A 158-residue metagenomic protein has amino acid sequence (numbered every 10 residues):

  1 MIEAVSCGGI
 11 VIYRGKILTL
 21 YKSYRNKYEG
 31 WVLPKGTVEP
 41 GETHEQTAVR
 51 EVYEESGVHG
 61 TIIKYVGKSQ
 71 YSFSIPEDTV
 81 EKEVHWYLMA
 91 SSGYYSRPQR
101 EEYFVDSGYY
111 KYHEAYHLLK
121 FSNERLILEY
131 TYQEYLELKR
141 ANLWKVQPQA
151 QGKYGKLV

Functional and structural regions predicted by a protein language model:
M1-L33: N-terminal strand-loop-strand
G8, K16-L18, H44-E45, Y65 (+3 more regions): A generic structural signal for ordered secondary structure
Y24, I63, G67, E102 (+2 more regions): Residue-level detector of alpha-helical recognition elements and their boundaries
V38-L126, K156-V158: Unchanged
H117-V158: Charged phosphate-binding loop/patch that engages nucleotide di/tri-phosphates or the phosphate backbone of nucleic
